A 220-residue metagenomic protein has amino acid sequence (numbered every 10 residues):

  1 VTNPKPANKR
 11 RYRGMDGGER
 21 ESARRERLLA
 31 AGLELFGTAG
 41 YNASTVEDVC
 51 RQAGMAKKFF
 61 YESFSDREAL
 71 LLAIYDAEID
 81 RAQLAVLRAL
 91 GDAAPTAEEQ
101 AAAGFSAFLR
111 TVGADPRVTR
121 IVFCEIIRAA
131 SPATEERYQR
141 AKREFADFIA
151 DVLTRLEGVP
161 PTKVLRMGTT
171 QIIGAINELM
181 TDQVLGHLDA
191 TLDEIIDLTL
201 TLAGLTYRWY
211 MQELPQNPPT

Functional and structural regions predicted by a protein language model:
V1-R11, R110, A114, D147-R155 (+2 more regions): C-terminal peripheral helix-coil segments that are non-catalytic and often amphipathic
R20, F64, A69-E78, A85 (+3 more regions): Alpha-helical DNA-contacting segments of helix-turn-helix folds
R20-G32, V49, I74-V86: Generic hydrophobic, amphipathic alpha-helix propensity
R27, A69, Q100-A107, I121 (+3 more regions): Amphipathic alpha-helical interaction segments
R27, L35-A69, A73: Helix-turn-helix
A73, L87-A114: Hydrophobic alpha-helical connector segments
D80, L84-L87, P132-E157, K163-G174 (+3 more regions): Amphipathic alpha-helical packing segments from all-alpha helical-bundle domains
V86-A93, V122-A129, L156, M180-H187: Secondary-structure edge/capping motif, primarily at the C-terminal ends of alpha-helices and the immediately following
